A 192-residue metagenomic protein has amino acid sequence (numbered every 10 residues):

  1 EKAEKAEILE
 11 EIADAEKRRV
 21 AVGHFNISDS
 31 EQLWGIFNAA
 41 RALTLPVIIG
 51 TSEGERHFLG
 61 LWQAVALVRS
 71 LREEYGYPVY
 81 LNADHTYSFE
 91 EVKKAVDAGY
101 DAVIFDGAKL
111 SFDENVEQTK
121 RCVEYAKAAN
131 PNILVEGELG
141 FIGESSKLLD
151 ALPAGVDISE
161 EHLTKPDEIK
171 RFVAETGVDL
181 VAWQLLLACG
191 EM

Functional and structural regions predicted by a protein language model:
E1-A3: Basic/polar N-terminal segments that are highly enriched at the extreme N-terminus, encompassing both cleavable
A6-R18, S28-E55, W62-Y80, T86-M192: Alpha/beta enzyme core
